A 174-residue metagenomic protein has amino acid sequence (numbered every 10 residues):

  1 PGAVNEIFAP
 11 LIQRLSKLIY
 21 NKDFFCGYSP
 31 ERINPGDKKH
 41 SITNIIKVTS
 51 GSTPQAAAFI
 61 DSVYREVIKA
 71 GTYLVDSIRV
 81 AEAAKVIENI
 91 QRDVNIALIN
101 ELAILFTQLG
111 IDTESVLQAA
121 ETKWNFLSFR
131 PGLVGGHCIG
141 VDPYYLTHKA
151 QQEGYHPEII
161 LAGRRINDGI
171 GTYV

Functional and structural regions predicted by a protein language model:
P1-V174: Structural/interface elements that position substrates and couple domains in central-metabolism enzymes
